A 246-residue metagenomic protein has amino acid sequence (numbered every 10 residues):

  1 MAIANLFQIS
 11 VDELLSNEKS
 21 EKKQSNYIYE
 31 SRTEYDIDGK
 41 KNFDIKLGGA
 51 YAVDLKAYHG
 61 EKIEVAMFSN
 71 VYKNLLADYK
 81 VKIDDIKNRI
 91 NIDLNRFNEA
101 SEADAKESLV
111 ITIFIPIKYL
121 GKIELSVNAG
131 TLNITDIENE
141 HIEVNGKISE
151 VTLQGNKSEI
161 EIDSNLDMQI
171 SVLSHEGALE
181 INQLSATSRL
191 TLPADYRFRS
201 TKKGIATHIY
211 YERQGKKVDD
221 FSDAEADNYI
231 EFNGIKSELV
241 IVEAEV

Functional and structural regions predicted by a protein language model:
M1-Q8, D12-L15: Hydrophobic micro-packing sites on short alpha-helices
L6, S16-V65, N70-N74, A103-E107 (+1 more regions): Short acidic/polar N-terminal linker immediately downstream of export determinants
E34-D38, N42, N74-K157, V218-V246: Right-handed parallel beta-helix
F43-I45, K122-I123, A178-I181: All-beta strand scaffolds that present successive hydrophobic residues in beta-strands
A52, K122-E124, T131-I134, Q169-S171 (+1 more regions): Beta-strand-rich extracellular passenger or scaffold domains
E61, N88, E107-L109, G177 (+1 more regions): A generic structural signal for short beta-strands and their flanking turns/coil linkers
K62-E64, D78, K122, H141 (+2 more regions): Exposed beta-strand and adjacent loop surfaces of beta-rich binding modules that mediate intermolecular recognition
L153-V246: Short, surface-exposed interaction patches in beta-rich subdomains that mediate adhesion/assembly near membranes
